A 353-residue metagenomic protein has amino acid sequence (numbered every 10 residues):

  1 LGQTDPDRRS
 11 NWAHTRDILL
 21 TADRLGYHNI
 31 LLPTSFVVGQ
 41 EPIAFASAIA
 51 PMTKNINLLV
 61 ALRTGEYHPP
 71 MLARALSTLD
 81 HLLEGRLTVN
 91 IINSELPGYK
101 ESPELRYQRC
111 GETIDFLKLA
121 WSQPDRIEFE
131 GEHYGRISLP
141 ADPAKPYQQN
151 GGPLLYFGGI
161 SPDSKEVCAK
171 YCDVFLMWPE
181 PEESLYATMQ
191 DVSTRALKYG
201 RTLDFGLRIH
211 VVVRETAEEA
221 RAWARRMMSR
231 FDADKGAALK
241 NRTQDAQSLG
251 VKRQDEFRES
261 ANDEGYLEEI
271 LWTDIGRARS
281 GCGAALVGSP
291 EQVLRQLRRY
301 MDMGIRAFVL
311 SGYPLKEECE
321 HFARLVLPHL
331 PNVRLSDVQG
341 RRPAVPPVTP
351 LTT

Functional and structural regions predicted by a protein language model:
L1-A13, A61-P70, Q149-I160, V211-R214 (+1 more regions): Active-site mouth loops of central-metabolism enzymes
L1-T53, N57, Q148-P153: N-terminal beta1-alpha1-beta2 module of alpha/beta enzyme domains
R8-T21, A75, G158-V167, S289-Y300: Short, acidic/polar
A22, G26, I49, L79 (+6 more regions): Conserved, mostly hydrophobic/aromatic
N29-I49, P179-E183, S311-A323: Glycine-rich, proline-tolerant flexible connector loops at the mouths of alpha/beta enzymes
I30-L32, N57-L62, L87-I91, L155-G158 (+3 more regions): Hydrophobic faces of well-ordered beta-strands that scaffold small-molecule active sites in alpha/beta enzyme cores
Q40-V60, A120, Y199, F322-V338: Alpha-helix-loop-beta-strand connector modules within alpha/beta enzyme cores
P103-G151, E180-M301, P331-T353: An alpha-helical appendage that flanks or caps ligand/catalytic pockets
